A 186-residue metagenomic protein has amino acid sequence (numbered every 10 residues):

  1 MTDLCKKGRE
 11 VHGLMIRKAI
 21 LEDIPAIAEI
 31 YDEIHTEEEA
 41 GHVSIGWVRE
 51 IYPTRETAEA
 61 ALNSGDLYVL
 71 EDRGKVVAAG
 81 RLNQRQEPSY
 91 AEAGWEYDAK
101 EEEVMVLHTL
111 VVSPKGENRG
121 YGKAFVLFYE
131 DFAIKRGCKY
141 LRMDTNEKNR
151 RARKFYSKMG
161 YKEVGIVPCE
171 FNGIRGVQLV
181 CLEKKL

Functional and structural regions predicted by a protein language model:
M15-E29: A short beta-loop-alpha structural element at the N-terminal edge of CoA-dependent acyl/N-acetyltransferase catalytic
A28, H35-T57: Conserved GNAT-fold acetyl-CoA-binding loop/helix
E56-V69, R85-S89, V106: A short helix-loop-beta-strand connector motif used in the catalytic cores of GNAT acetyltransferases and, in some
D66-G80: Conserved beta-hairpin
R81-T109, E117, E170-I174: Conserved acyl-donor/pantetheine-binding loop and adjacent beta-alpha core of acyl/acetyltransferases and related
A99-E101, N146-N149, K158-M159, C169-L186: C-terminal "cap" of GNAT-fold acetyltransferases
V112, N118-D131, K154, K158: Conserved acetyl-CoA-binding loop-helix of GNAT-fold acetyltransferases
V126, A133-D144: Conserved GNAT acetyl-CoA-binding A-motif
